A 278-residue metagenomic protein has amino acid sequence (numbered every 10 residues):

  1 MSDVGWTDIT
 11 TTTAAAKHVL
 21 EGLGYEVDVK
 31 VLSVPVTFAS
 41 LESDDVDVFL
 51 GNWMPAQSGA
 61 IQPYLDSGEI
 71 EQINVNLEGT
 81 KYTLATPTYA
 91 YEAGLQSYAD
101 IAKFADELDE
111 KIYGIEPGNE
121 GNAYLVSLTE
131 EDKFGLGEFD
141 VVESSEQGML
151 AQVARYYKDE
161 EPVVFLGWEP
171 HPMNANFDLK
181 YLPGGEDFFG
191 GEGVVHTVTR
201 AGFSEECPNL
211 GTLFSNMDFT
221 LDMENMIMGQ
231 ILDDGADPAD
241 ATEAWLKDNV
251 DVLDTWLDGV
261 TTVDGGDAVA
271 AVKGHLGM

Functional and structural regions predicted by a protein language model:
M1-D8, Y25-K30, D109-Y113, F214: Short, well-ordered beta-strand elements
W6-T7, D28-E42, D140-Q152: Short helix-initiation/N-cap motifs at beta->coil->alpha
T13, S33-G68, A151-Q152, H171-D178: Pocket-flanking alpha-helical
E21-V31, D109-K111, E131-S145: A local structural motif
V46-L50, P117-D187: Ligand-binding pocket segment of bilobal, Venus flytrap-like solute-binding proteins
S67-P117: A conserved helix-loop-strand patch within extracytoplasmic ligand-binding domains of the periplasmic binding
K81-Y91, G193-E206, G229-Q230: A bilobed periplasmic-binding-protein/Venus flytrap-type ligand-binding module shared by bacterial periplasmic
L221-M278: C-terminal functional modules
